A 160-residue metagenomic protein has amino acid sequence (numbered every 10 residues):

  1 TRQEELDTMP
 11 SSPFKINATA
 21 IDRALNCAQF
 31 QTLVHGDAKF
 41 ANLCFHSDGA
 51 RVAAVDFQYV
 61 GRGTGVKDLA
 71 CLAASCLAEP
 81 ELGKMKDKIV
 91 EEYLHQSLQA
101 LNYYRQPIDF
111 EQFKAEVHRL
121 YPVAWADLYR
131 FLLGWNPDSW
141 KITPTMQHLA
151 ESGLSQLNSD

Functional and structural regions predicted by a protein language model:
T1-H35, C44-S47: ATP-dependent phospho-/nucleotidyl transfer catalytic cores
N26-C27, A54-Y59, E116: Active-site-adjacent structural elements in folded domains
F30, E81, M85, E116: Conserved acidic
L33, V55, R105-P107: Catalytic cores of nucleotide-enabled group-transfer and carboxylate-activating enzymes in metabolic and assembly-line
F40-S75: Catalytic activation segment of kinase domains across protein kinase-like and atypical kinase folds
R62-Y103, A124-T143: Active-site activation/catalytic loop segments of kinase-like enzymes and analogous catalytic loops in related
L98-A115: Short mixed-charge
A115-D160: ATP/Mg2+ or Mg2+-diphosphate-binding catalytic cores that bind nucleotide phosphates or diphosphates via glycine-rich
